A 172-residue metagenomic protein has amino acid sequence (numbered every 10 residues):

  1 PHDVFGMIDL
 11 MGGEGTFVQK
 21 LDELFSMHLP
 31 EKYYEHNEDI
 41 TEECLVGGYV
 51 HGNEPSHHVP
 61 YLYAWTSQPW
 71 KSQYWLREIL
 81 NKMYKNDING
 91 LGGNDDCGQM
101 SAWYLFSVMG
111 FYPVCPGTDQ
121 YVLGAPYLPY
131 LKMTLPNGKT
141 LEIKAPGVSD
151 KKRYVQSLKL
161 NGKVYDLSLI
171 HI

Functional and structural regions predicted by a protein language model:
P1-E142, P146-G147: Active-site core of glycosidic bond-cleaving carbohydrate-active enzymes
R153-Q156: Beta-strand-rich binding/interaction modules
L160-K163: Short strand-turn-strand beta-turns centered on an Asx-Gly dipeptide
D166-S168: Long, low-complexity serine/threonine/glycine- and acidic-rich segments characteristic of extracellular
I170-I172: Conserved small/polar residues in nucleotide/adenosyl-binding loops
